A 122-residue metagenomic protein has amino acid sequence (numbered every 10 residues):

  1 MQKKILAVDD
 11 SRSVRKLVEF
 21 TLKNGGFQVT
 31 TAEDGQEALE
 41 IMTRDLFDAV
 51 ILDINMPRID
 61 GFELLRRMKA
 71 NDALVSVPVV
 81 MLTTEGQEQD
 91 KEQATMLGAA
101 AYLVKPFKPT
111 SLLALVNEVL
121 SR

Functional and structural regions predicted by a protein language model:
K16-N24: Charged docking surfaces used in two-component/phosphorelay signaling
G26-E33, I41: Short hydrophobic/Thr-rich beta-strand motif most characteristic of the beta2 strand and flanking loop of CheY-like
D45-I51: Active-site beta3 strand of CheY-like receiver
M56: Receiver (REC) domain active-site loop signature in two-component systems and cognate sites in sensor histidine kinases
F107-V116: C-terminal output helix
